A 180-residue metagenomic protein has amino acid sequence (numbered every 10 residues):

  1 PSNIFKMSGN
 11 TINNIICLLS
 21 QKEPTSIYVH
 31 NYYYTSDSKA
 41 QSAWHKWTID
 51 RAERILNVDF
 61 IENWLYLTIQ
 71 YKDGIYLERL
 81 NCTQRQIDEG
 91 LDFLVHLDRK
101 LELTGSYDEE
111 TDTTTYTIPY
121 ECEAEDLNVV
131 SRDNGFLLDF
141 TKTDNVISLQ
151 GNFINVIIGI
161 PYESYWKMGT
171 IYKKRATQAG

Functional and structural regions predicted by a protein language model:
P1-G180: Beta-sheet repeat architectures centered on beta-propellers
